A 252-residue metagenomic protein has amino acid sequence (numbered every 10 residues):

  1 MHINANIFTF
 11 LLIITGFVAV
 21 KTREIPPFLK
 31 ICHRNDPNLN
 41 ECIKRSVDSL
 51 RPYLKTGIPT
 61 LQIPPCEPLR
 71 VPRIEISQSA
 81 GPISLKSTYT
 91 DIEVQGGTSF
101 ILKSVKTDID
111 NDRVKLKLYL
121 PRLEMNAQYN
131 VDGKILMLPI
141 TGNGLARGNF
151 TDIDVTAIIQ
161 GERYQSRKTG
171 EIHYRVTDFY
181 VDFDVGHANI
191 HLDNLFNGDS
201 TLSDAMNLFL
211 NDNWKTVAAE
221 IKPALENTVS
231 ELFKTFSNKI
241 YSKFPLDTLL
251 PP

Functional and structural regions predicted by a protein language model:
M1-I3, P251-P252: A positional/structural detector of protein chain ends, strongest at the extreme C-terminus and weakly at the extreme
I3-T22: Cleavable N-terminal signal peptides of Sec/SRP-targeted secreted and luminal proteins
F10-I13, N111, T141, L202: N-terminal hydrophobic alpha-helix used for membrane targeting or insertion
A19-P26, E231-P252: C-terminal helix/juxtamembrane-tail motif
K21-G186: Hydrophobic-cavity lipid-handling domains and compact docking modules
S46-L54, I58, L210-W214, A218 (+1 more regions): Sec/Tat-exported extracytoplasmic proteins
P68, P72, N143, A224 (+3 more regions): Residue-level signal for alpha-helical context at structural boundaries
G170-E226: Extended amphipathic ligand-handling, pore-lining, and cofactor/metal-binding catalytic surfaces
